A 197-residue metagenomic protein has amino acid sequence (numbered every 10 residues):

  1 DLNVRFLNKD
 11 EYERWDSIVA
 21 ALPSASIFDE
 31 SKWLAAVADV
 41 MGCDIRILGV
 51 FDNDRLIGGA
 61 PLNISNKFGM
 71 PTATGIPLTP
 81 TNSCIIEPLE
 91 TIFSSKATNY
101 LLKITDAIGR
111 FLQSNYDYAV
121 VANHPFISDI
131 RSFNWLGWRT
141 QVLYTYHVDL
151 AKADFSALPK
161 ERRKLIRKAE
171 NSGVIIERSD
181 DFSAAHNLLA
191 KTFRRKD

Functional and structural regions predicted by a protein language model:
D1-Y12, S132-D197: Acyltransferase donor/substrate-recognition loop-hinge adjacent to the catalytic core
L2-T81: Amide-forming acyltransferase catalytic core, primarily the GNAT-like/NAT-type and related acyltransferase folds
D16-V19, G109, H186, A190: Non-transmembrane alpha-helical segments in soluble domains of secreted/periplasmic/extracellular proteins
G49, G58-P61, Y118-N123, I175-R178: A structural signal for short, well-ordered beta-strand segments and their strand-loop junctions that often border
N53-D54, L89, D149-A153: Short loop segments at secondary-structure junctions
K67-T140: Acyl-donor binding region in acyl/amide transferases
